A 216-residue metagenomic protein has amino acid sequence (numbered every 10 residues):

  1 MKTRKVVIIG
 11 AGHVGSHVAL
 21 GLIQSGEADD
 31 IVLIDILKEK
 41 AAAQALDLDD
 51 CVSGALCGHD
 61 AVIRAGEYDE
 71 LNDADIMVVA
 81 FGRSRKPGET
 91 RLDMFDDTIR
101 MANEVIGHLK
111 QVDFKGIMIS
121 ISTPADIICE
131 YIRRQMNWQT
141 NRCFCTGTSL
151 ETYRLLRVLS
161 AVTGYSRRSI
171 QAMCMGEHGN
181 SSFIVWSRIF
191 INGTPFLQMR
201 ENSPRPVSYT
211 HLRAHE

Functional and structural regions predicted by a protein language model:
A11-G12: Glycine-rich Rossmann-fold phosphate-binding loop(s) that bind the pyrophosphate of adenine dinucleotide cofactors
G15-S16: N-terminal Rossmann-fold NAD(P) dinucleotide-binding loop
I36-D73: Conserved N-terminal Rossmann-fold NAD(P) cofactor-binding segment
H59-F95: NAD(P)H-binding glycine-rich loop region in Rossmannoid oxidoreductase-like domains and their noncatalytic homologs
T90-L156: Rossmann-like NAD(P)(H) cofactor-binding subdomain of soluble oxidoreductases
T140-P206: Conserved anion/nucleotide-ligand pocket segment
T210-E216: Conserved small/polar residues in nucleotide/adenosyl-binding loops
